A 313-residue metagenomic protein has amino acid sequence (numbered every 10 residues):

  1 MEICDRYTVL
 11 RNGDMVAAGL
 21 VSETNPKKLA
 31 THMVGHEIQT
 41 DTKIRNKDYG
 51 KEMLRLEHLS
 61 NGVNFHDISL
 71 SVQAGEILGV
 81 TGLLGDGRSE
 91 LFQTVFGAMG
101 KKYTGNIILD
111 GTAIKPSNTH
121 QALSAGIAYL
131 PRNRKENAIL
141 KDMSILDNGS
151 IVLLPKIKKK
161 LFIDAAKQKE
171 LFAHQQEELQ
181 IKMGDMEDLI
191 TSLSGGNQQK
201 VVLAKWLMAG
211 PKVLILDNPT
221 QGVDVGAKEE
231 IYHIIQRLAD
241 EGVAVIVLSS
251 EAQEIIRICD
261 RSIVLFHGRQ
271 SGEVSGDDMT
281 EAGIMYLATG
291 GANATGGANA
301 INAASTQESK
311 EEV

Functional and structural regions predicted by a protein language model:
M1-V313: Glycine-rich phosphate-binding loops of nucleotide-dependent enzymes
